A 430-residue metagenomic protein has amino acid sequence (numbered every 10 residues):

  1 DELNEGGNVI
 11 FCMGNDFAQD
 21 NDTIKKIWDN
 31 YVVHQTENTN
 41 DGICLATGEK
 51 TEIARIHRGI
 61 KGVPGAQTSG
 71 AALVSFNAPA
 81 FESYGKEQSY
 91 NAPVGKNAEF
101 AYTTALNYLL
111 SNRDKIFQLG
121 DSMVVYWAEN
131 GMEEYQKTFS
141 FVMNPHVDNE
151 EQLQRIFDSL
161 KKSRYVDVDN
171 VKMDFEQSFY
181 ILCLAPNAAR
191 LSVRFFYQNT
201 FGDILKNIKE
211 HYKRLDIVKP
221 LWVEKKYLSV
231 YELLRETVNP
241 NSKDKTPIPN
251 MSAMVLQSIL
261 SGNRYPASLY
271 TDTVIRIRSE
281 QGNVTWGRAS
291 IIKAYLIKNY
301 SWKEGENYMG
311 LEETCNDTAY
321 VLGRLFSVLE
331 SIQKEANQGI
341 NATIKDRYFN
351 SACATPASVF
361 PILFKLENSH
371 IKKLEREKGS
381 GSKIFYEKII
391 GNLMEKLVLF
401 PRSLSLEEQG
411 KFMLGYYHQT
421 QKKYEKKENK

Functional and structural regions predicted by a protein language model:
D1-N30, T51-K430: Extended alpha-helical scaffolding segments
V33-H34: RING-type zinc-finger domain of E3 ubiquitin ligases
N38-T39: Flanking scaffold residues of small Cys/His-coordinated metal-binding clusters
I43: The −1 position to Zn-ligating cysteines in a subset of zinc-ribbon hairpins
T47: Short Cys/His-rich metal-coordination motifs, predominantly Zn2+-binding knuckles/fingers
